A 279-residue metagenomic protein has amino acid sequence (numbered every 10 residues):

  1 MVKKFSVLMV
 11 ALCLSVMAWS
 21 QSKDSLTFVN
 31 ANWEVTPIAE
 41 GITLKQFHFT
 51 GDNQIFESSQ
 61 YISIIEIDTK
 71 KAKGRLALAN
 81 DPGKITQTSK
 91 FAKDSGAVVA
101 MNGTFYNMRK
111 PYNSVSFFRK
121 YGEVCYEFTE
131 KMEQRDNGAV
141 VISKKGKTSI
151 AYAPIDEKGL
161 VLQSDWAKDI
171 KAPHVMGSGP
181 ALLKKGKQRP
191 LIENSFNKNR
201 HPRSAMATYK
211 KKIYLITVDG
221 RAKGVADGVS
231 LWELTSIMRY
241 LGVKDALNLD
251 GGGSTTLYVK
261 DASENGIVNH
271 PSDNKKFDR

Functional and structural regions predicted by a protein language model:
M1-S25: Bacterial Sec-dependent N-terminal signal peptides
Q21-I150: Zymogen propeptides
F56, L249-T256: Small/polar glycine-rich anion-binding or flexible loop at a beta-alpha turn
S63-E66, G138-I142, P180-A181, S204-T208 (+1 more regions): Short beta-strand scaffold segments in enzyme catalytic cores
S95-V98, K147, K187, K211-I213 (+1 more regions): Loop/turn elements at helix/coil->beta-strand transitions in domains of secreted/extracellular proteins
V98-N102, V140-I142, A205-A207, Y214-I216 (+2 more regions): Structural recognition of the beta-strand scaffold that forms the well-ordered cores of secreted hydrolase catalytic
P111-Q134, L191-T208, K212-L241, S254-R279: Conserved, well-ordered active-site substructure
K168-E193: Short, conserved active-site entrance elements at the starts or edges of catalytic domains
